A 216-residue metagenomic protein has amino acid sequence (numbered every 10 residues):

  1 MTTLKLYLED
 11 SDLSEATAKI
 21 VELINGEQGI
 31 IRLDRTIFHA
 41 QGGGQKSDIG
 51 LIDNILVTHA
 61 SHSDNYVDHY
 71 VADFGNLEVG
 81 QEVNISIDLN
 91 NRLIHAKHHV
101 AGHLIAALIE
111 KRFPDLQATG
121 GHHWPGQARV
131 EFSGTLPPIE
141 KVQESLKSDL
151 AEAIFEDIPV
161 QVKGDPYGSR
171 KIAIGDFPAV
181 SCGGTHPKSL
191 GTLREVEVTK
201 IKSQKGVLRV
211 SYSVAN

Functional and structural regions predicted by a protein language model:
M1-N216: Active-/binding-site microenvironments in catalytic and ligand-binding cores
